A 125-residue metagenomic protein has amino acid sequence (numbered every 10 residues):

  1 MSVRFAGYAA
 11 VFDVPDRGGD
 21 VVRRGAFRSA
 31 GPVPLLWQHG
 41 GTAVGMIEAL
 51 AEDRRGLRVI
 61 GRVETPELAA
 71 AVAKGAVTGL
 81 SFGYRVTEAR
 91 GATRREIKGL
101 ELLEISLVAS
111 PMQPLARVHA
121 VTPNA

Functional and structural regions predicted by a protein language model:
M1-G31, V121-A125: Polar/acidic, low-complexity leader/linker segments enriched in S/T/G and N/D
R4-A6, E48-A125: Residue microenvironments linked to proteolytic maturation and disulfide-stabilized extracellular modules
A10-V14, Q38-G40, R85-R90: Short, flexible beta-strand-to-coil junctions
R17, P34-L36, Q113-A116: Intrinsically disordered, low-complexity segments enriched in proline/serine/threonine
R17-G18, W37, A43-M46: C-terminal (or distal) subdomains of carbohydrate-active enzymes
G25-R28, M46-E52: Short, exposed beta-strand/loop patches in secreted or surface proteins that constitute
G31-G40, L80: Short conserved beta-strand and strand-loop elements enriched in small hydrophobics with frequent Asp/Gly
